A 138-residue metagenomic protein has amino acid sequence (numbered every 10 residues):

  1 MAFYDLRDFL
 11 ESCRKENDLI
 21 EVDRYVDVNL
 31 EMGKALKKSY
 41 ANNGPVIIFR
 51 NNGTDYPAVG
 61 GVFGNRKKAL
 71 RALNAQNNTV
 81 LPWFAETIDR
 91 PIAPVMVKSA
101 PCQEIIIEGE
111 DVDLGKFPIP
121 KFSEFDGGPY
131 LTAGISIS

Functional and structural regions predicted by a protein language model:
M1-S138: Extended, highly charged
